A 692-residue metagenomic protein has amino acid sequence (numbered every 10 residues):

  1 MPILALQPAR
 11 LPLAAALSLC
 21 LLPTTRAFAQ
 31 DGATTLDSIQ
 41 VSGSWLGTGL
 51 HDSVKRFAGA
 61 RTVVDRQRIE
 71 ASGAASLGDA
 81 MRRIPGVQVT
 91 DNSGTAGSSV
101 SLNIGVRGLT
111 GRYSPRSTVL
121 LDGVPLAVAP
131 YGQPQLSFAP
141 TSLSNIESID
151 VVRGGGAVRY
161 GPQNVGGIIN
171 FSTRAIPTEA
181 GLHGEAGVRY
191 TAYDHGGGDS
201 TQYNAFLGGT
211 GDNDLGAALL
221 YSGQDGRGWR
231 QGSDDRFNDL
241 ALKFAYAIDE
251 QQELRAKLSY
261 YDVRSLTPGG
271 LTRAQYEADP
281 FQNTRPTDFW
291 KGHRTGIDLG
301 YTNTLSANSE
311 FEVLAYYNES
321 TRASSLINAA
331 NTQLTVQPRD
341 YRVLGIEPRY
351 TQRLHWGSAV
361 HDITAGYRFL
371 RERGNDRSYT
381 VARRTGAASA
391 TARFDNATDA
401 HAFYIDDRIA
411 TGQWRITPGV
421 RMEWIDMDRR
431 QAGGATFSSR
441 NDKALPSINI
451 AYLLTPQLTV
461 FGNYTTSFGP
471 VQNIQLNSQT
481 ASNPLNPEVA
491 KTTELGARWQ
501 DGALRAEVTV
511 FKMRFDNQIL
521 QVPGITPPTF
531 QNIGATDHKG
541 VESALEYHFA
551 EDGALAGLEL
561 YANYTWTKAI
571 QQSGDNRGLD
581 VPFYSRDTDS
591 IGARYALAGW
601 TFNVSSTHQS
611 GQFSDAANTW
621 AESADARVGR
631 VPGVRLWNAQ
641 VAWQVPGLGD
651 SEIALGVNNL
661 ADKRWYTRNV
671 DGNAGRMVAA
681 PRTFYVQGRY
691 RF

Functional and structural regions predicted by a protein language model:
G78, R82-P125: Extracytoplasmic beta-strand/coil segments of soluble accessory domains associated with Gram-negative outer-membrane
V124-R153, L242: Short acidic/polar hinge/loop motifs at secondary-structure boundaries that mediate gating or recognition
A186, N204-A205, G300-T304, E310-L326 (+5 more regions): Membrane-embedded beta-barrel scaffold of Gram-negative outer-membrane proteins
G196-D225, W229-P268, F289-T304, G357 (+1 more regions): Transmembrane beta-barrel wall of Gram-negative outer-membrane proteins
A247-S259, K291-A432, F437, L545: Face-selective signature of the C-terminal outer-membrane beta-barrel domain
R264-L266, G270-D279, R371-R384, D426-Q431 (+6 more regions): Surface-exposed extracellular loop regions of Gram-negative outer-membrane beta-barrel proteins, predominantly
Y350, G357, Q413-I416, K512-R514 (+3 more regions): Gram-negative outer-membrane beta-barrel transporters
L558, S610-A617, A642-F692: C-terminal beta-signal and adjacent terminal beta-strands/loops of Gram-negative outer-membrane beta-barrel proteins
